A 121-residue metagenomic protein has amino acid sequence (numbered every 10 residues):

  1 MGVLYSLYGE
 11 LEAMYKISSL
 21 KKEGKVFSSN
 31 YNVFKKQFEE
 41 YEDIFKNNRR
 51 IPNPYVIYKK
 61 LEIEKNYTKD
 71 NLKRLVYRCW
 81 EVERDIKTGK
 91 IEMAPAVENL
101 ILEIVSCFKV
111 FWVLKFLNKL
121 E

Functional and structural regions predicted by a protein language model:
M1-E121: C-terminal alpha-helical interaction modules of replication/initiation AAA+ assemblies
